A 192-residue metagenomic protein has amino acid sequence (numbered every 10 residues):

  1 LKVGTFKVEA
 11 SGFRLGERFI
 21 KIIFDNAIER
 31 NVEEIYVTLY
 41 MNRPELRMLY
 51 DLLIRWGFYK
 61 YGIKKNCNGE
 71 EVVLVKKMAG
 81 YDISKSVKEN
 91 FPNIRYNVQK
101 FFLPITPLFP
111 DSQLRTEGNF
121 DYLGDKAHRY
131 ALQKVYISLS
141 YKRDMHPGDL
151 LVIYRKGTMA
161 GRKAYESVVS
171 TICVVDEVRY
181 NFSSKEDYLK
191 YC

Functional and structural regions predicted by a protein language model:
G4-L15, Y40-N42: A short, internal acetyl-CoA/4′-phosphopantetheine-binding micro-motif in the GNAT/acyltransferase core
F13-I28: Conserved acetyl-CoA-binding loop-helix of GNAT-fold acetyltransferases
A27-P44: Conserved GNAT acetyl-CoA-binding A-motif
M41-I63: Conserved active-site alpha-helix within GNAT-family acetyltransferase domains
E70-P147: Compositionally biased, charged N-terminal/linker segments
Y141-A160: Short coil-to-beta transition motif at edge beta-strands of beta-rich domains
K163-C192: Aromatic- and Lys/Arg-enriched surface recognition patch
